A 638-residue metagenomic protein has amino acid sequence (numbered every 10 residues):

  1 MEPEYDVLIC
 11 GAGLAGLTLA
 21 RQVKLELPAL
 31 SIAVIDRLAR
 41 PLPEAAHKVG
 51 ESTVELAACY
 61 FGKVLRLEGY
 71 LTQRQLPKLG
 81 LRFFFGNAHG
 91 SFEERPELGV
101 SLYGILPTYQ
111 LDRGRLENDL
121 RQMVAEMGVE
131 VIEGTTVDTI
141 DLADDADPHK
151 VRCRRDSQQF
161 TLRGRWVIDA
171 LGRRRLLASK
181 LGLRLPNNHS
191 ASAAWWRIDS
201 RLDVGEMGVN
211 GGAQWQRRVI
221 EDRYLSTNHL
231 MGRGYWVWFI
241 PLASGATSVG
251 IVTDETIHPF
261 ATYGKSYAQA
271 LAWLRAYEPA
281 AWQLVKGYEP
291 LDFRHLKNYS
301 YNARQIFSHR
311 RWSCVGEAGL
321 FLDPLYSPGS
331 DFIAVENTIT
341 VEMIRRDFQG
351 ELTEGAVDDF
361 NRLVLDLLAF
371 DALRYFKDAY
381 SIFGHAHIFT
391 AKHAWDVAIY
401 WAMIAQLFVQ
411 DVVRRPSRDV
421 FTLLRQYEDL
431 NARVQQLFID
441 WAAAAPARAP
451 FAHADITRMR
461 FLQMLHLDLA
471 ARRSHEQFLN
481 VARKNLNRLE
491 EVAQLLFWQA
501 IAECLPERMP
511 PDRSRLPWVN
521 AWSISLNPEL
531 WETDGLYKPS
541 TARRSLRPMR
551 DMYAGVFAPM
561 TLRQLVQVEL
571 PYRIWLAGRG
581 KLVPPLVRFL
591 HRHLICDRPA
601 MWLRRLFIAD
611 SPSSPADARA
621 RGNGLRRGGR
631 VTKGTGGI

Functional and structural regions predicted by a protein language model:
V7-A33: N-terminal Rossmann-like FAD-binding beta1-loop-alpha1 element of flavoenzymes
C10, D169, C314: Redox-cofactor binding/interface segments in oxidoreductases and associated redox assembly factors
K24-V49: Glycine-rich FAD pyrophosphate-binding loop
P43-H89: N-terminal FAD cofactor-binding segment of flavoenzymes
L102-Q122, F260-T262: Short beta-strand to alpha-helix junction loop
E126-W273, Y277, N337: Predominantly flavin-linked oxidoreductase catalytic cores and closely associated redox partners
R233-Y235, P241-A243, E255-A379: FAD/FMN-dependent oxidoreductases across multiple families
M343-P612, D617: C-terminal helical "tail/cap" subdomain of flavin- and related membrane-associated enzymes
